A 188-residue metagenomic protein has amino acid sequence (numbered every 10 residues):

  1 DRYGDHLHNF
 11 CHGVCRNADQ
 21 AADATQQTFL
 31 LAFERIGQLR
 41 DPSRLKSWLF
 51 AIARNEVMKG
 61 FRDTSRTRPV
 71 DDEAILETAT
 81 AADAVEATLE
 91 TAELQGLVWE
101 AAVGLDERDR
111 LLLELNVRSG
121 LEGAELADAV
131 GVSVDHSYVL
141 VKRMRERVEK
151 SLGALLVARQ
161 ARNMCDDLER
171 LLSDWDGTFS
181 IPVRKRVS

Functional and structural regions predicted by a protein language model:
D1, G104-E122, R184-V187: Short amphipathic alpha helix immediately N-terminal
D1-A18, R35, A102: Amphipathic, Lys/Arg- and hydrophobic-enriched alpha-helical face
R2-G4, G13-V14, E114-L121, W175-T178: Short helix-capping/turn signature of helix-turn-helix
D5, N9, D23-L30, E34 (+1 more regions): Structural recognition of an alpha-helix C-terminal capping motif at a helix-to-coil junction
G13-A18, Q26-R44, R62-S65: Sigma70-family region 2
E34-D41, A51-D72, T78, D83 (+2 more regions): Arg/Lys-rich amphipathic alpha helix in sigma70-family domain 2
L111, L115, S119-H136, L171: Helix-turn-helix DNA-binding module
S119, A124-E125, R159-R186: Short, amphipathic alpha-helical interaction patch
